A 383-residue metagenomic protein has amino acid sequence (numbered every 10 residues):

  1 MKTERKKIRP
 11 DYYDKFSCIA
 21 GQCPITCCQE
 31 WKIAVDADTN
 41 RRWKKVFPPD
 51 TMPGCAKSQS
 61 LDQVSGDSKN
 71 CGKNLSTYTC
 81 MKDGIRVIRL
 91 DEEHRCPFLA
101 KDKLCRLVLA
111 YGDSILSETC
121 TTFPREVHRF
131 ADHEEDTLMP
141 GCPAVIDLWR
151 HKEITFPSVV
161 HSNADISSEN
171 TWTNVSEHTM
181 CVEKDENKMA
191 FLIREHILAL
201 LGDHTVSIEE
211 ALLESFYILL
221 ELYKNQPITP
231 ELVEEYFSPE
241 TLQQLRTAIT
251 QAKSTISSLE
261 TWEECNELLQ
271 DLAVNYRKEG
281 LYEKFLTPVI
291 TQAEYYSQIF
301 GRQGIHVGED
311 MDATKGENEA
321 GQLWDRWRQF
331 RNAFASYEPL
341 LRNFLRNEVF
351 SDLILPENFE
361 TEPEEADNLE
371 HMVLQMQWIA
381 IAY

Functional and structural regions predicted by a protein language model:
M1-D102, V108-S117, T121-I166: N-terminal cysteine/histidine-rich coordination modules
A20, P24, A190, R194 (+1 more regions): Short runs of predominantly hydrophobic/aromatic residues within well-ordered alpha helices that form helix-helix
W31, V108-G112, F130, C181-D185 (+3 more regions): Conserved aromatic-histidine-acidic binding/catalytic patches
V35-T39, L138, M189, I193 (+3 more regions): Alpha-helical structural motif
C55-L75, S176-C181, I305-N318: Intrinsically disordered, low-complexity terminal tails and inter-domain linkers enriched for S/T/G/P/D/E
D62-P97, C105, S117, N187-R194 (+4 more regions): Extended, compositionally biased low-complexity polar/Lys-Gly-rich tracts and adjacent boundary/linker regions are
A144-L242: Charged, amphipathic alpha-helical linkers/stalks
T205-Y383: Hydrophobic, aromatic-lined core segments that form the binding pocket/scaffold for planar heteroaromatic ligands
